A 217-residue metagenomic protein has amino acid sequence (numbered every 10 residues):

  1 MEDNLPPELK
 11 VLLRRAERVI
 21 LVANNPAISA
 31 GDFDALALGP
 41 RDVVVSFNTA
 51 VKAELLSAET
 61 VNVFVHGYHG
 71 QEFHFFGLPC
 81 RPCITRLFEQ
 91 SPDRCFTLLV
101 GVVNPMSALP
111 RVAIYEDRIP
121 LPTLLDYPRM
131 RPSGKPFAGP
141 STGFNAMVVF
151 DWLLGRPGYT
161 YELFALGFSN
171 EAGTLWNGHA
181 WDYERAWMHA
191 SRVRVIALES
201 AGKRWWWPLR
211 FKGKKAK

Functional and structural regions predicted by a protein language model:
M1-K217: Metal-ion/cofactor- or nucleotide/acyl-coenzyme-handling active-site neighborhoods
